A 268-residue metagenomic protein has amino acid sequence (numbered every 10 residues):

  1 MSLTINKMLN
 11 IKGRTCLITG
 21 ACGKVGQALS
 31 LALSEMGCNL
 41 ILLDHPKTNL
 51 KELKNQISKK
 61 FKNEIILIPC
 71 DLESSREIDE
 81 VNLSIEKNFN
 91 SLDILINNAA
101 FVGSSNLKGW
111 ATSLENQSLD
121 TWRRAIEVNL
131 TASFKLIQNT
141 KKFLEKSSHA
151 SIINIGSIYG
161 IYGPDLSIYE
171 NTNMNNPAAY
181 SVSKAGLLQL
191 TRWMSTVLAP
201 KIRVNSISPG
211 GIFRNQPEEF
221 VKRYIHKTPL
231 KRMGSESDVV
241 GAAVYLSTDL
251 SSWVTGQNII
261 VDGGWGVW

Functional and structural regions predicted by a protein language model:
S2-K7, P164-S167, N171, V244 (+1 more regions): Short C-terminal tail/terminal secondary-structure segment of NAD(P)H-dependent dehydrogenase/reductase domains
C22-K24: Conserved glycine-rich cofactor-binding loop
C38-E52: Conserved glycine-rich Rossmann-like NAD(P)H-binding loop of the short-chain dehydrogenase/reductase
E80-K87, N106-E127, R223: Active-site Tyr-X3-Lys motif and surrounding loop/helix of classical short-chain dehydrogenase/reductase
N98-W110, G264: Conserved NAD(P)H cofactor-binding loop of Rossmann-fold oxidoreductase domains
E115, L119-T121, E145, I153-A199 (+1 more regions): Catalytic loop of short-chain dehydrogenase/reductase
H149, A199-R203, V254-G256: Short, small/polar-rich loop/turn modules that mediate ligand/substrate recognition or access, typified
